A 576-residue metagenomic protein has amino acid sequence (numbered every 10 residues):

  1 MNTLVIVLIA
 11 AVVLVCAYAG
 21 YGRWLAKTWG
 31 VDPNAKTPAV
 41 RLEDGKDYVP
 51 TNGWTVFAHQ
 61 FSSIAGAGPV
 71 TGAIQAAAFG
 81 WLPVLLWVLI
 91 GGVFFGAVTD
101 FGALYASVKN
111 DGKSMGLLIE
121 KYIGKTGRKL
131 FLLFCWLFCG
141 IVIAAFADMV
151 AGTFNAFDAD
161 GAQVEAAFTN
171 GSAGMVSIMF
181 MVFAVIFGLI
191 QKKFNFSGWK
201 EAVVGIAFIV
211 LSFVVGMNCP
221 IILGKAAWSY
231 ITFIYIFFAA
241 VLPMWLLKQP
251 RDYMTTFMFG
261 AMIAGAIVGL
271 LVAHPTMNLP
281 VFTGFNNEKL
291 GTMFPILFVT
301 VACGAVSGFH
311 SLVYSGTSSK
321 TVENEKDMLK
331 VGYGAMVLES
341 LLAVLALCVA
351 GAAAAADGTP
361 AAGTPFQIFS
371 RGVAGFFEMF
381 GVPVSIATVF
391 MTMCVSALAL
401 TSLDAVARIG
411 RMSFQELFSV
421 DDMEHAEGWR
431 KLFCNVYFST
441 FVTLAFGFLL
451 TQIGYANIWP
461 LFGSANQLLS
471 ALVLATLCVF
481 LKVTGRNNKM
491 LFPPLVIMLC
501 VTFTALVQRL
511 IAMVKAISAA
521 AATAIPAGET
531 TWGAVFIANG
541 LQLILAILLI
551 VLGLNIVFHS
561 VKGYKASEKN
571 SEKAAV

Functional and structural regions predicted by a protein language model:
N2, P69-V70, L82, I141-V164 (+13 more regions): Transmembrane helix-loop junctions in multi-pass membrane proteins
N2-A19, A76-S107, G116, G174-A184 (+4 more regions): Extracellular loop-to-transmembrane helix junctions
V13-V70, T256, T292, I296: Membrane-interface "cap" regions at the ends of multi-pass membrane proteins
C16-G30, F134, G171-V215, K225-V272 (+3 more regions): Membrane-interface loop-to-helix entry segments
R23-V49, G72-Q75, L85, L89 (+5 more regions): Flexible loop linkers connecting adjacent transmembrane helices in multi-pass alpha-helical membrane transporters
N52-G68, K225-L242, M254-T256, G265-P275 (+5 more regions): Hydrophobic, membrane-embedded alpha-helices of multi-pass small-molecule transporters
F101, L270-G284, G334-G372: Extracellular/periplasmic helix-exit of transmembrane alpha-helices
K125-G140, G334-S340, I386-A387, E416-Q452: Loop-to-transmembrane helix boundary motifs in multi-pass membrane proteins
